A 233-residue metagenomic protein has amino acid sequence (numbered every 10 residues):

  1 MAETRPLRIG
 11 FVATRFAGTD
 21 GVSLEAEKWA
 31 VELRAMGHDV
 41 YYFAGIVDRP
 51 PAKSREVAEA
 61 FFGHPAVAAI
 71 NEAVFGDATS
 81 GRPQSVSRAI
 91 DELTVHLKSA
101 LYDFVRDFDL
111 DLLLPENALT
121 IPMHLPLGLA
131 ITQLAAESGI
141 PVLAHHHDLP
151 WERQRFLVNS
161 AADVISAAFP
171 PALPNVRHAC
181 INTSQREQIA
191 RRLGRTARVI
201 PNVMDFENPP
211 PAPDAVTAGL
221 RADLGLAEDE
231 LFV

Functional and structural regions predicted by a protein language model:
A2-P6, E32-L112: A conserved catalytic-core segment of Leloir-type glycosyltransferases
E3-T19, L114-L119: Nucleotide-activated donor-dependent transferases that construct or modify glycoconjugates
I9, L112-L114, G128-E152, A179: Active-site proximal beta-strand in glycosyltransferases
F11, L226-V233: Conserved donor-binding/catalytic core segment of Leloir-type glycosyltransferases
V22-L33: Short amphipathic alpha-helix
Q133, P150, N159-R177: Membrane-proximal helix-turn-helix segments that form the acceptor-binding/catalytic region of lipid-linked
N159-D163, P210-L226: A short helix/loop element that forms part of the nucleotide-sugar donor recognition site in Leloir-type
S184, V203: Carbohydrate-associated surface elements
